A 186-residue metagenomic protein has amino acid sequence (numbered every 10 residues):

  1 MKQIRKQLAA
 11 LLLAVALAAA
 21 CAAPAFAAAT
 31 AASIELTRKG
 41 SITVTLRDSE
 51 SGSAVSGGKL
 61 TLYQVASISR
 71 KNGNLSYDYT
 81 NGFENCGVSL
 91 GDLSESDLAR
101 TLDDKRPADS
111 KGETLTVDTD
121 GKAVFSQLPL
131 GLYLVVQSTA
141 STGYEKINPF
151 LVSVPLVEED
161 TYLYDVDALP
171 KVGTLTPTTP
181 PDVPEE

Functional and structural regions predicted by a protein language model:
K2-E186: Solvent-exposed loop/turn and edge beta-strand elements of beta-rich ligand-binding domains
